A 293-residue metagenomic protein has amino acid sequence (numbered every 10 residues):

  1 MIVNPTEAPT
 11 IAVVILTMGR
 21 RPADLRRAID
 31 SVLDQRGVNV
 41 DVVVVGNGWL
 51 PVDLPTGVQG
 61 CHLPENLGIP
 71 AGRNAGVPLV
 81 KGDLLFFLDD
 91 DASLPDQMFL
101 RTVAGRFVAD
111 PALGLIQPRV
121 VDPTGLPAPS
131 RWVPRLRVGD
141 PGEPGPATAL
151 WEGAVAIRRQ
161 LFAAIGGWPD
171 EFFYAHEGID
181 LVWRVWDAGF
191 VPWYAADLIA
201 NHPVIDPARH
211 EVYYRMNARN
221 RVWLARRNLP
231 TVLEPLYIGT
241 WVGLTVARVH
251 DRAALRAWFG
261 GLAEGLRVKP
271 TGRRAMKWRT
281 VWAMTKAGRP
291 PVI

Functional and structural regions predicted by a protein language model:
M1-S31: N-proximal low-complexity "stem/linker" segments adjacent to membrane-targeting elements
D30-N39: Short, acidic, metal-binding catalytic loop of nucleotide-sugar glycosyltransferases
W49, H62-V80: Glycine-rich, basic loop-to-helix element that forms the pyrophosphate-binding segment of sugar-nucleotide handling
L85: Short aromatic/hydrophobic "clamp" motif used to bind/position activated sugar donors
Q97-P129: Conserved donor NDP-sugar-binding/catalytic core segment of glycosyltransferases
D122, G139-I157, I179, R209: A recurrent flexible, glycine/aromatic-enriched loop bordering the glycosyltransferase active site that acts as
A149-I157, L161-G166, E171-I199: A short, conserved alpha-helix in the catalytic core of glycosyltransferases
M216-N217, T231-I293: Non-catalytic, C-terminal membrane-associated alpha-helical segments of glycosyltransferases
